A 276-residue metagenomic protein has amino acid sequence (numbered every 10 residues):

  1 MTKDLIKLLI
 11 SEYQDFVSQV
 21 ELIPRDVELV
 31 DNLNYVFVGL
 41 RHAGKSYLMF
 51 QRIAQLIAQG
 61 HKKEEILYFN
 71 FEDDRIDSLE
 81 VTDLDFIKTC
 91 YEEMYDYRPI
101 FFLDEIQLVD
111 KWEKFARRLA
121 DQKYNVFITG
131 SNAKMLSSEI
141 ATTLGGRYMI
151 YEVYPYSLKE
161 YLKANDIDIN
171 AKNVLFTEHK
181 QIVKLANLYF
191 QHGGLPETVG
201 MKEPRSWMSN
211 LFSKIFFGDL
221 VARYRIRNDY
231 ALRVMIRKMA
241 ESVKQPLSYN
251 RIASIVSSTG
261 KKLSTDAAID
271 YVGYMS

Functional and structural regions predicted by a protein language model:
T2-Y13, E160-S276: Interdomain hinge/linker elements that couple catalytic modules in large macromolecular machines
Y13-N32: Pre-Walker A adenine-sensing motif
F37: Hydrophobic anchor at the beta1->P-loop junction of P-loop NTPases
R41-H42: Walker A (P-loop) phosphate-binding loop of P-loop NTPases
K45-S46: Conserved lysine of the Walker
L67-P99: Short glycine-rich substrate-engagement loop in P-loop NTPases that contacts/grips substrate
N125-S131, E152: Structural recognition of the conserved hydrophobic beta-strand(s) that form the central parallel beta-sheet of P-loop
K134-I150, K163-I167: Short regulatory helix/loop adjacent to the ATP-binding pocket of P-loop NTPases
